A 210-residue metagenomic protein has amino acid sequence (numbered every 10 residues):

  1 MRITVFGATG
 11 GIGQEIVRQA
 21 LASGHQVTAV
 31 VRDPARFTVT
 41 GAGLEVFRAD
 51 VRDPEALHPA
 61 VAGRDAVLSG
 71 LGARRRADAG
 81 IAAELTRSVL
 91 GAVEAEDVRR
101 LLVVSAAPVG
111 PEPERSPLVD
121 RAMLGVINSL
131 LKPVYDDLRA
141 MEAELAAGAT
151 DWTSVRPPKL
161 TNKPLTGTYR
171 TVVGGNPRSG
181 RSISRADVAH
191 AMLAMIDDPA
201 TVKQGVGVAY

Functional and structural regions predicted by a protein language model:
I3-S23: N-terminal Rossmann NAD(P)H-binding glycine-rich loop of SDR-like oxidoreductase domains
V30-A35, D50-V51: N-terminal Rossmann-fold cofactor-binding loop
E45-R64: Conserved Rossmann-fold cofactor-binding substructure of NAD(P)-dependent oxidoreductases
R74-L101, A140: NAD(P)-cofactor binding segment of oxidoreductase domains
I81, T86, D137, V155 (+1 more regions): Substrate-positioning beta->alpha
P111, R115, P164-Y169, M195-Q204: Glycine/proline-rich active-site loop of Rossmann-fold NAD(P)-dependent oxidoreductases
E142-P164: Conserved beta-loop-beta element that borders a ligand/cofactor-binding pocket
S184-Y210: Alpha-helical substrate-binding/gating segment
